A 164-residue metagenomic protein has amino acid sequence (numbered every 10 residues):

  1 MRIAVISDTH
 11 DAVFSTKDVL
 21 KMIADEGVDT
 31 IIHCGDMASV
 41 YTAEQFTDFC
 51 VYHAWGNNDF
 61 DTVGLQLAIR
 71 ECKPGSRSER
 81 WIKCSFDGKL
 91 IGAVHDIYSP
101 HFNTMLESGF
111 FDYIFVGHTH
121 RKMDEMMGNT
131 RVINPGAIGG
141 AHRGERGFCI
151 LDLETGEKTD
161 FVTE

Functional and structural regions predicted by a protein language model:
M1-Q45, F49, K73-P74, R146 (+1 more regions): N-terminal active-site segment of His-dependent metallophosphoesterases
R2, D25, R77-D87, G109-F110 (+1 more regions): Binuclear metal-dependent phosphoesterase catalytic core
V5-S7, T30-D36, Y52-N57, A93-H95 (+2 more regions): Active-site neighborhood of phospho(di)ester-bond hydrolases with catalytic His/Asp-centered motifs
H10-S15, A38-Y41, D59-G64, Y98-N103 (+2 more regions): Active-site environment of divalent metal-dependent phosphoester hydrolases
D11-D25, A93-S108: Pre-active-site segment of Zn-dependent metallo-hydrolases
Y41, H53, T104, L153: Metal-centered catalytic cores of metalloenzymes
F49-V51, N129-T130: A short helix->loop->beta-strand "cap" motif at the edges of active sites that frequently abuts
Y52-D96: Helix-adjacent hinge/juxtasegments
